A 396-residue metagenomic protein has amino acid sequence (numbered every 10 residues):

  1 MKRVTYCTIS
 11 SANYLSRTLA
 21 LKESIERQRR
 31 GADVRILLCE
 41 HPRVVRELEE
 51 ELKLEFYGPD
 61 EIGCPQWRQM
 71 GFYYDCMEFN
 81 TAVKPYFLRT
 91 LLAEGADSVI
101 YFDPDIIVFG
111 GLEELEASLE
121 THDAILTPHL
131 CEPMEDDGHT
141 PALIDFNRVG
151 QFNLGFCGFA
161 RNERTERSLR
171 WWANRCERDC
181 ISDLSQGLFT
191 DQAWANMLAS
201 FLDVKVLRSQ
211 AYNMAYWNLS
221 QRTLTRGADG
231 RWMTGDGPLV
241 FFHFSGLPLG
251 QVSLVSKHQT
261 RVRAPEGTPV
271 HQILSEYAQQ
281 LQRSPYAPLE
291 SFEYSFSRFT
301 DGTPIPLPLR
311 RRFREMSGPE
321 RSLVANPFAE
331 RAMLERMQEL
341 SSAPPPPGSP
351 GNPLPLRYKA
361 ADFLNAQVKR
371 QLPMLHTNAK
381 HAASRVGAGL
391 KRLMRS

Functional and structural regions predicted by a protein language model:
M1-S396: Glycosyltransferase catalytic domains, chiefly GT-A lineage
